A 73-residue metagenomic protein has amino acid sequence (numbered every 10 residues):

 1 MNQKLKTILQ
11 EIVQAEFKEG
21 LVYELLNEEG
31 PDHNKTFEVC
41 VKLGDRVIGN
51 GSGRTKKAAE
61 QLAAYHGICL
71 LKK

Functional and structural regions predicted by a protein language model:
M1-K73: Double-stranded RNA-binding/processing signature
